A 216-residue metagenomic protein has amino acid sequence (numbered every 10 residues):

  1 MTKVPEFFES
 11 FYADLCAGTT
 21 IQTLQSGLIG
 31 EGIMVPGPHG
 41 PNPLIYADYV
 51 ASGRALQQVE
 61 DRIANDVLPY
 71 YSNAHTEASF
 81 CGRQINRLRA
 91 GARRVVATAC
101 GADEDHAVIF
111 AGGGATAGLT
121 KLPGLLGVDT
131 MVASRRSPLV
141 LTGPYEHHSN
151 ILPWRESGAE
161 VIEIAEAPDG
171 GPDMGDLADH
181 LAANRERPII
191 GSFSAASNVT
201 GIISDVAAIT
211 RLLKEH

Functional and structural regions predicted by a protein language model:
M1-H216: Pyridoxal 5′-phosphate
